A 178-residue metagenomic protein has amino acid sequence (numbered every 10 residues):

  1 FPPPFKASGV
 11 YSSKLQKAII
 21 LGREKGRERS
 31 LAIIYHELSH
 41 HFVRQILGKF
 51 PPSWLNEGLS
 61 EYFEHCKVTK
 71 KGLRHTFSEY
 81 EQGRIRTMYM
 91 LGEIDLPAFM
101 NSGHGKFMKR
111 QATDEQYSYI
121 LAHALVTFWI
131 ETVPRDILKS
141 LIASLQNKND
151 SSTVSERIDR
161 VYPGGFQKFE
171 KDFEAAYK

Functional and structural regions predicted by a protein language model:
P2-A18, R29, L47-K178: Acidic/His/Gly-enriched intrinsically disordered linker/tail segments that often contain short helix/coil "MoRF-like"
R27-S39, V43, N56: Short alpha-helix carrying the canonical HExxH Zn2+-binding catalytic motif
